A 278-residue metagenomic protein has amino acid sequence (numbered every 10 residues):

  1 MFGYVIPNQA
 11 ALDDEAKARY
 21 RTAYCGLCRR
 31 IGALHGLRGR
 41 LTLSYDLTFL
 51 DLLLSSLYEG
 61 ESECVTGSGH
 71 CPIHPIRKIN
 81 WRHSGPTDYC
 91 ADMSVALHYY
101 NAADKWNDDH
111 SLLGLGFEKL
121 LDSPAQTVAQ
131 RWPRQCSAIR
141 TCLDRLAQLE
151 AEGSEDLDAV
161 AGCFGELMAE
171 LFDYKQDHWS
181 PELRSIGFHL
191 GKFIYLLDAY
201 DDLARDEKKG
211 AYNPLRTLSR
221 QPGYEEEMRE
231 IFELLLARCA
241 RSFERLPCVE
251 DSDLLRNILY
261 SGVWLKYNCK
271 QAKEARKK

Functional and structural regions predicted by a protein language model:
M1-S185, K192, L196-E233, R241-D251 (+2 more regions): Acidic catalytic motifs of isoprenoid enzymes
L254-Y260: Short, electropositive alpha-helical surface patch
